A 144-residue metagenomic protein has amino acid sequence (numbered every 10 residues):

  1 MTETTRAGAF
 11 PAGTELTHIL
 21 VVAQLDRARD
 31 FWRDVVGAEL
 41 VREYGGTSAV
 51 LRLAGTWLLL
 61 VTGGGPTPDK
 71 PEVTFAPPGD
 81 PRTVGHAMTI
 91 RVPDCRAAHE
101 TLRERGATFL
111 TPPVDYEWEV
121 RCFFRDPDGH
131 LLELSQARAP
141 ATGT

Functional and structural regions predicted by a protein language model:
T2-T17, E39-I90, A97-R125, A137-T144: Vicinal oxygen chelate
I19-V21: A conserved hydrophobic helix/loop-capping motif in glycosyltransferases and polysaccharide synthases
A28-R33, L102, G129: Conserved active-site tyrosine of GNAT-family acetyltransferases
E133-L134: Short glycine-/small-residue motifs
